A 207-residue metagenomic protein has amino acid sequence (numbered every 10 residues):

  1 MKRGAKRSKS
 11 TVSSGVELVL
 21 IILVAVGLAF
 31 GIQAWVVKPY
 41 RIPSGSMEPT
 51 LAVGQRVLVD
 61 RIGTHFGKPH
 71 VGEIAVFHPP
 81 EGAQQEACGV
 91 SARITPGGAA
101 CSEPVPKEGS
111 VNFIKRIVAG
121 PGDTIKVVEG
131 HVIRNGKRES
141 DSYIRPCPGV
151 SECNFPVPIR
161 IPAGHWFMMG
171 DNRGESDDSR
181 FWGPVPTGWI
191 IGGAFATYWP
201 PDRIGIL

Functional and structural regions predicted by a protein language model:
K2-S13, G31, W35-R41, E48-L207: Soluble "head" domains of membrane/secretory-pathway proteins
E17-W35: Hydrophobic membrane-insertion alpha-helices, especially the h-region of bacterial N-terminal signal peptides
